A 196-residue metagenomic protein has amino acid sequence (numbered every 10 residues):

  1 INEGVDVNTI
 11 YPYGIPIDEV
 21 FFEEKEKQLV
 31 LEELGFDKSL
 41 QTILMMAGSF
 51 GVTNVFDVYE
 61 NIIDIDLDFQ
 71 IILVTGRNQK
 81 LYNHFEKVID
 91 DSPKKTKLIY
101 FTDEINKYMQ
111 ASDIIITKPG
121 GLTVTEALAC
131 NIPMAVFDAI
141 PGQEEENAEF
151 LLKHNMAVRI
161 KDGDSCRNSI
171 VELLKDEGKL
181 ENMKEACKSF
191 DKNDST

Functional and structural regions predicted by a protein language model:
I1-K25: Active-site-proximal region of nucleotide-activated glycan assembly enzymes, centered on histidine/acidic-rich loops
K25-L29, L34-A111: Donor-nucleotide binding loops and adjacent catalytic segments primarily of GT-B fold Leloir glycosyltransferases
N106, V124-C130, E149: Short alpha-helical segment that forms part of, or immediately flanks, the ligand-binding pocket in carbohydrate-active
Q110-P119: Acidic donor-binding loop of glycosyltransferase active sites
D113, N131-P133: A short alpha->beta transition loop at the rim of the catalytic pocket in nucleotide-sugar-dependent
C130-N131, E146-M156: Acidic, glycine-centered active-site loop in nucleotide-sugar glycosyltransferases
K153-K179: C-terminal "capping" alpha-helix adjacent to the active site of nucleotide-linked donor transferases in cell-envelope
K179-N193: A short, well-ordered alpha-helix in the C-terminal region of glycosyltransferases
